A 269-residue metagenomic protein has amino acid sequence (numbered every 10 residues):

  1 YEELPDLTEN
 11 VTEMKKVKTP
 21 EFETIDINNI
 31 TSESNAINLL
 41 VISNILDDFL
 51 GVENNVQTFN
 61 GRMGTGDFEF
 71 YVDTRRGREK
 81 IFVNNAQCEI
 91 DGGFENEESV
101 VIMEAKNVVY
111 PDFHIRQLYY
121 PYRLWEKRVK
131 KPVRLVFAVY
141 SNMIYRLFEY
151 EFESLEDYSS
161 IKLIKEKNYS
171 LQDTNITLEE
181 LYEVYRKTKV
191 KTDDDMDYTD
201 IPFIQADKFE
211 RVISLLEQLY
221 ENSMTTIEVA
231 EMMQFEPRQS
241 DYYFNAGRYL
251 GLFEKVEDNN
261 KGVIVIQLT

Functional and structural regions predicted by a protein language model:
Y1-T24, I30: Nuclease-adjacent, charged terminal/linker segments that flank catalytic cores
K15-P20, E89-A105: Glycine-rich, often proline-containing surface loops adjacent to acidic residues and nearby aromatics that form
N55-E95: Active-site metal-binding core of divalent-cation-utilizing nuclease and nuclease-like domains
S99-V101, K106-H114, W125-E156: Nucleic-acid nuclease catalytic cores
Y140-T188: Domain-level recognition of nuclease-like catalytic cores that cleave nucleotide substrates
L181-F235: Short, amphipathic alpha-helical interface elements at domain boundaries that mediate macromolecular binding
M233-Y249: Short amphipathic alpha-helical interaction segments
E254-T269: Accessory beta->alpha helical hairpin/"wing" motif in late/C-terminal subdomains of nucleic-acid enzymes
